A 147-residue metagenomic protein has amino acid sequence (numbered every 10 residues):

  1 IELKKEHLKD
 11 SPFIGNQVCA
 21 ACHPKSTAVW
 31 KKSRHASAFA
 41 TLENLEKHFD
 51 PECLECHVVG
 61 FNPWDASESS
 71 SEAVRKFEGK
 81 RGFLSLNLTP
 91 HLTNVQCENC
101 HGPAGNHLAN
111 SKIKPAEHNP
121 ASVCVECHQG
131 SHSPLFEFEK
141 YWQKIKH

Functional and structural regions predicted by a protein language model:
I1-H147: Short sequence/structural segments immediately N-terminal
